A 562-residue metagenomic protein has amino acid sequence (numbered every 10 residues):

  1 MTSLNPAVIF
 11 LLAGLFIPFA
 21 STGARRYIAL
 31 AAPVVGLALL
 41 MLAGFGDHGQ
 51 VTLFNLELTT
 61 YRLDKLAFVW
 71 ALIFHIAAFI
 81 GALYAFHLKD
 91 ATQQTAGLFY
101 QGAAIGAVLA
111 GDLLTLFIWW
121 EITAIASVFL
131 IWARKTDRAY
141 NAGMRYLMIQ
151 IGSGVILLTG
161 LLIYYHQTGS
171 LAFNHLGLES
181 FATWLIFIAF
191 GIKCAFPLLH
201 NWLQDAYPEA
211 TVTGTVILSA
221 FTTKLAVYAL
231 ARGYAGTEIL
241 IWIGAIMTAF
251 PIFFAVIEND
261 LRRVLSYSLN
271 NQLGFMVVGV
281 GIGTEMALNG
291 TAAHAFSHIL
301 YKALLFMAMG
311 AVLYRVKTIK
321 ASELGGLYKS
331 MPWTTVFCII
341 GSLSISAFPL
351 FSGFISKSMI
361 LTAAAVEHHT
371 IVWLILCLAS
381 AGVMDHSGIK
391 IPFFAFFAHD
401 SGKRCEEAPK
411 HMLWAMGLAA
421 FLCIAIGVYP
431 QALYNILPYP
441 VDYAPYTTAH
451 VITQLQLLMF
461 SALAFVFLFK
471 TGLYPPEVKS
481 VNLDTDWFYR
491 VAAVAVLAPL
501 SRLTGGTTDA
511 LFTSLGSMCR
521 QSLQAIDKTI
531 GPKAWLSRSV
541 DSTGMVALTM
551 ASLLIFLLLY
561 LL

Functional and structural regions predicted by a protein language model:
M1-G97, G169-H175, N201, V491 (+2 more regions): Transmembrane helix-loop-helix hairpins at membrane boundaries of multipass inner-membrane proteins
H48-Y61, Q167-G177, A231-G233, K357-A364 (+1 more regions): Membrane-interface helix termini and inter-helical loops of multi-pass transporters
F54-W70, L176-T183, A363-I375, A444-I452: Short aromatic-rich membrane-water interface segments that cap or initiate transmembrane helices in multi-pass membrane
K65-F74, F187-F190, W373-G382, A449-V466: Hydrophobic alpha-helical transmembrane segments
I80-A91, T95-L116, A126-H411, V428: Hydrophobic transmembrane alpha-helices and their helix-loop junctions in integral membrane proteins
L343-M359, A420-V441, A510-S522, I555-Y560: Alpha-helical transmembrane segments and their membrane-interface junctions in multi-pass membrane proteins
A408-S461: Hard-cation-handling environments
L437-V451, L473-L562: Aromatic-capped, Gly/Pro-kinked transmembrane alpha-helices
